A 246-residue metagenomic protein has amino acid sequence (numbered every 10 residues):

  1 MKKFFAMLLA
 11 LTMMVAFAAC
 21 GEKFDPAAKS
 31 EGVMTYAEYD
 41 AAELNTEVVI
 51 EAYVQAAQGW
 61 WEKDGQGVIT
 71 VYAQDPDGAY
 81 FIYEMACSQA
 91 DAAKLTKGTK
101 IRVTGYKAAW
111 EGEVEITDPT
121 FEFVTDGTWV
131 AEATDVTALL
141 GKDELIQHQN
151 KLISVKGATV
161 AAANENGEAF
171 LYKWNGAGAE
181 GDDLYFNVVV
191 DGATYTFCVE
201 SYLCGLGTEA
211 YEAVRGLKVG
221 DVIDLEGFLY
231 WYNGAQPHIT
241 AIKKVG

Functional and structural regions predicted by a protein language model:
M1-L8: Positively charged n-region of N-terminal signal peptides that target proteins for export
L11-T12: Repetitive helical segments and hydrophobic/amphipathic motifs
A16-A19: C-terminal motif of bacterial Sec signal peptides marking the signal peptidase cleavage site
G21-G246: OB-fold single-stranded nucleic acid-binding module
